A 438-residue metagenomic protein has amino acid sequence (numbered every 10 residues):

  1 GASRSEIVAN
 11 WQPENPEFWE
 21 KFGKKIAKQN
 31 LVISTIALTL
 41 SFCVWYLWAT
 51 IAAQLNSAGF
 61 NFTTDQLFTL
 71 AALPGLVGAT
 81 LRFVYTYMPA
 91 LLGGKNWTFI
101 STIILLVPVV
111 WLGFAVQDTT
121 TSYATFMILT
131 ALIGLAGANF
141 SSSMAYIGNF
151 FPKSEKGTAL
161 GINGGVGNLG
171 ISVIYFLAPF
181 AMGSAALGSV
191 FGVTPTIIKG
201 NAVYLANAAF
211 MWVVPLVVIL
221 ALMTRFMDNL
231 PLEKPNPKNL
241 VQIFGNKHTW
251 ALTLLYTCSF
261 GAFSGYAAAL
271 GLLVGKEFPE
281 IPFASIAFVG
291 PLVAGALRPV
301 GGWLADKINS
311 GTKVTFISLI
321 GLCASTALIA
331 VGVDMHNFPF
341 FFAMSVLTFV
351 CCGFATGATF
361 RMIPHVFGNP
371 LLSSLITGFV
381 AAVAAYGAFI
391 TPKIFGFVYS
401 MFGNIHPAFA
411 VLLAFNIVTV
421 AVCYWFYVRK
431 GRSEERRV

Functional and structural regions predicted by a protein language model:
W48-A53, N246-P299, T356, F360 (+1 more regions): Extracytoplasmic gate region of multi-pass secondary transporters
L81-G94, R298-S310: Helix-to-loop junctions at the C-terminal end of transmembrane segments in multipass secondary transporters
L91-T102, D306-I320: Cytoplasmic membrane-interface "Motif A"-like loop-to-helix N-cap segments of 12-TM Major Facilitator Superfamily
I103-T119, I320-M335: C-terminal ends and interior cores of transmembrane alpha-helices in multi-pass membrane transporters/permeases
S122-A138, P339-F354: Hydrophobic core of transmembrane alpha-helices in multi-pass small-molecule transporters, especially MFS/SLC-type
G137, G157-G183, A381-T391: Glycine-rich segments within core transmembrane alpha-helices of 12-TM secondary carriers
G183, W212-E233, V420-Y427: C-terminal membrane-cytosol helix-exit motif in multi-pass small-molecule transporters
G311-T359: C-terminal transmembrane helical hairpin of 12-TM major facilitator-type secondary transporters
